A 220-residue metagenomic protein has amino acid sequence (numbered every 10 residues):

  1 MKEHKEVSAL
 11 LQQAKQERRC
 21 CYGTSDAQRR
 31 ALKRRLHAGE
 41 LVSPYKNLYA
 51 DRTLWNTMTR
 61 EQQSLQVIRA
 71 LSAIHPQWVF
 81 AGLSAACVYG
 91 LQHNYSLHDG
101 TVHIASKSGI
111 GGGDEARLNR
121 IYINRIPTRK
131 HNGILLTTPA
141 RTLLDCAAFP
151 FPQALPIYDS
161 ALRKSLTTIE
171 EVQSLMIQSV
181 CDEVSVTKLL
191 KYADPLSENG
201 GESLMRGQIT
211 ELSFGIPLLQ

Functional and structural regions predicted by a protein language model:
M1-D182, R206, L218: Short gly/ser-rich loop at a beta-strand->alpha-helix junction or flexible surface loop bordering the NTP-binding
S72-I74, K188-L204: A short, highly charged nucleic-acid-interacting micro-segment common to nuclease and nuclease-linked defense proteins
F149, L196, L212: Residue-level signal for short amphipathic helical patches enriched in basic/charged and nearby hydrophobic residues
I209: Conserved hydrophobic/aromatic pocket- or pore-lining residues that grip, position, or stack substrates in active sites
F214-Q220: Active-site metal-binding core of divalent-cation-utilizing nuclease and nuclease-like domains
